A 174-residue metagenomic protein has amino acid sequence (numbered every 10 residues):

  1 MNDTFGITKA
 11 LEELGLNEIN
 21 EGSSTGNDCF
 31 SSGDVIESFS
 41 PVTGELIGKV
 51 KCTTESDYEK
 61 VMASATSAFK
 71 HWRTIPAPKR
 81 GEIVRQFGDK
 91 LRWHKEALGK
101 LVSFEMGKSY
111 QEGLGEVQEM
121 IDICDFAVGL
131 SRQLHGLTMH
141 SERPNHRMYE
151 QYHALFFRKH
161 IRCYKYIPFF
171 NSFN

Functional and structural regions predicted by a protein language model:
M1-T43: Hydrophobic face of amphipathic alpha-helices that form TPR/SEL1-like repeat modules and related alpha-solenoid
D3, T54, E116, E150-Q151: Residue-level signature of the cytosolic catalytic core of signaling kinases
G33, I121, L155-F156: Structural motif
S40, C52, Y152: Conserved strand-loop elements at the edges of beta-sheets that form or border functional pockets
I47-H135: Glycine-rich loop-to-alpha-helix module at the N-terminal edge of alpha/beta enzyme cores
L137-N174: Conserved small-residue-rich beta-alpha loop and adjacent elements that most often cradle the phosphate/pyrophosphate
